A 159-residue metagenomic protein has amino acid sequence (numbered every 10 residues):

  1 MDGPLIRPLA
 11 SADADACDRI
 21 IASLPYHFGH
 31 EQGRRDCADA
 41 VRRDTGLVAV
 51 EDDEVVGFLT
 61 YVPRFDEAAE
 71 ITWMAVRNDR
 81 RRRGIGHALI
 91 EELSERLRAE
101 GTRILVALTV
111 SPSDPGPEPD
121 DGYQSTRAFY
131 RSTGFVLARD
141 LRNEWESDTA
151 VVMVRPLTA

Functional and structural regions predicted by a protein language model:
P4, P8-T72, R77, H87-E92 (+4 more regions): Acetyl-CoA-dependent GNAT
D66-A68, I104, D148-A150: A generic structural signal for beta-strand entry/edge sites
M74-R82, V110-P112: A short, internal acetyl-CoA/4′-phosphopantetheine-binding micro-motif in the GNAT/acyltransferase core
L93, T126-F129: A general structural detector for well-ordered alpha-helical segments in enzyme core domains, enriched
L97-G122: Conserved GNAT acetyl-CoA-binding A-motif
Y123-T126, N143-T149: Short glycine/proline-centered loop/turn elements that form peptide/ligand docking sites
Y130, F135: Conserved active-site tyrosine of GNAT-family acetyltransferases
